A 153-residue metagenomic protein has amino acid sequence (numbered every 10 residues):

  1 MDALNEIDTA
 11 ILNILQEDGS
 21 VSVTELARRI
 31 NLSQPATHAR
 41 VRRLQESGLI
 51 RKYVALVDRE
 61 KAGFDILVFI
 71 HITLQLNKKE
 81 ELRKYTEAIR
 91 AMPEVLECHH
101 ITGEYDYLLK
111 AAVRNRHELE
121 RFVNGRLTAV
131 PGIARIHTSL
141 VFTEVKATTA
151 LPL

Functional and structural regions predicted by a protein language model:
M1-L153: A compositional/biophysical signature of low hydrophobicity enriched in polar/charged and small residues
